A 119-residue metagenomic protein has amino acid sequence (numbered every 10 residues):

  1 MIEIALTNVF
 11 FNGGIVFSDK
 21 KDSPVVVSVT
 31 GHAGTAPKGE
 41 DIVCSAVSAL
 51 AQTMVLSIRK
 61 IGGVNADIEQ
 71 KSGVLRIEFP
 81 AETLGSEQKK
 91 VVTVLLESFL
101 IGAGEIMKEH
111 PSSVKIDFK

Functional and structural regions predicted by a protein language model:
M1-I42, Q52, L56-K119: N-terminal intrinsically disordered, cationic/polar leader segments that include organellar targeting peptides
V43, V47: Short, conserved glycine- and acidic-residue-centered signature motifs in active-site or ligand-binding loops
